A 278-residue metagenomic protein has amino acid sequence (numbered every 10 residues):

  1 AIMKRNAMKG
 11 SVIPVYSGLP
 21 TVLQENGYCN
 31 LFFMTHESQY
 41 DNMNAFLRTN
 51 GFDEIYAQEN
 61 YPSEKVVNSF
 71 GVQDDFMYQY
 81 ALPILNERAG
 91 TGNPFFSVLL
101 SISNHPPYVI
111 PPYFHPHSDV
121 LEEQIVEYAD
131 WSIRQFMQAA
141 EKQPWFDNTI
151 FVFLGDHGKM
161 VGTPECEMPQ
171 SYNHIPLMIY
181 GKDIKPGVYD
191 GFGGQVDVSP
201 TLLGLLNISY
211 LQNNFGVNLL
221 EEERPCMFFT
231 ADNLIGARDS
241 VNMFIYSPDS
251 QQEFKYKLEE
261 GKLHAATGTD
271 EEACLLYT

Functional and structural regions predicted by a protein language model:
A1-L276: Solvent-exposed soluble domains appended to multi-pass membrane proteins
